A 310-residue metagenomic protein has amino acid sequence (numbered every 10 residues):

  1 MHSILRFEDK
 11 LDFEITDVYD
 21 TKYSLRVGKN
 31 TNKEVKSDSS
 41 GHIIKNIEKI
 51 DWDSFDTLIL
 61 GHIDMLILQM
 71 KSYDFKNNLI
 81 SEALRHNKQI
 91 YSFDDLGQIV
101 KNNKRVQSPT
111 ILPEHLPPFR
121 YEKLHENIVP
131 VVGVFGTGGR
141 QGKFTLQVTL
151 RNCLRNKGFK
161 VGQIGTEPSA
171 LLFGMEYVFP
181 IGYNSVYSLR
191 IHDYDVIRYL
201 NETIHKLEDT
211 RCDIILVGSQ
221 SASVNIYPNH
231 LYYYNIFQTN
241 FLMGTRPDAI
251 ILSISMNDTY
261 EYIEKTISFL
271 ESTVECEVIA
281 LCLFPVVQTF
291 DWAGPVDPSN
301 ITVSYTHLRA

Functional and structural regions predicted by a protein language model:
M1-Q98, N300: Long, basic/Gly/Ser/Thr-rich N-terminal segments that mediate initial subcellular attachment or targeting
R26-S54, C153-Q238, G244, D258-E264 (+1 more regions): ATP-dependent carboxylate-amine ligase catalytic core
L68-M70, V134-Q141, Y187-I191: Flexible, glycine/proline-enriched loop segments at strand-loop-helix junctions that form or flank small-ligand binding
K76-V131: Extreme N-terminal, non-catalytic leader segments that precede Walker-type/kinase nucleotide-binding cores
F119-K157: Walker A (P-loop) phosphate-binding motif
T137, S253-M256, L281-G294: G-domain G4 guanine-recognition motif of GTPases
Y262-T273: Conserved C-terminal guanine-recognition region of P-loop GTPase G domains, centered on the G4
T306-A310: Conserved small/polar residues in nucleotide/adenosyl-binding loops
